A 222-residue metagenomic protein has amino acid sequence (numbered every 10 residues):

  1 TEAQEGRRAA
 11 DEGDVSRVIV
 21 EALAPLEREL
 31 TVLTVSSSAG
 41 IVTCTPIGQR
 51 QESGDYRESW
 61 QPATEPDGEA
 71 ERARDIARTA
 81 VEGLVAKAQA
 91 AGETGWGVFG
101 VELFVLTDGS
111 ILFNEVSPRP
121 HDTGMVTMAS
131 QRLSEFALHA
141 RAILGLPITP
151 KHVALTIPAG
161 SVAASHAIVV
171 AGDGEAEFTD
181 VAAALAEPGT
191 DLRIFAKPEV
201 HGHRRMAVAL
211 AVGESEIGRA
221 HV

Functional and structural regions predicted by a protein language model:
T1-V85, P188, G213: Active-site nucleotide/adenylate-binding loops and adjacent lid/helix of ATP-dependent enzymes
A22, V126-M128, A209-V212: Short, well-ordered beta-strand elements within core beta-sheets of diverse protein domains
V35-S37, F104-L106, F195: Short beta-strand micro-motifs enriched in acidic
V42, F99, I111-E115: Protein kinase-like catalytic core scaffold
G54-T64, E115-M128: Short, flexible active-site loops
E71-V101, T107, S117-G174: Active-site "cap" helix and flanking loop/linker of ATP-utilizing ligase/carboxylase catalytic domains
R141-R219: Peripheral (often C-terminal) accessory segments that flank ATP-dependent C-N-forming ligase machineries
